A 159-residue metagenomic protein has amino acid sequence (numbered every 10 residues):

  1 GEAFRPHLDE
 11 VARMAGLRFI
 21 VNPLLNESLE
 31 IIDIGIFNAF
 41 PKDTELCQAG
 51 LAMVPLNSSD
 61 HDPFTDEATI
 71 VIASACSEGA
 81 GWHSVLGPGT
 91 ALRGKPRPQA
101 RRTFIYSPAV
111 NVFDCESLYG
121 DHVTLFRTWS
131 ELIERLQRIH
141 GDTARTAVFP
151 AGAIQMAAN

Functional and structural regions predicted by a protein language model:
G1-K42: Membrane-embedded hairpin module used as a gating/binding unit in multi-pass transport and secretion proteins
E2, E10, E27-E30, E45 (+3 more regions): Glutamate identity and glutamate-enriched acidic tracts
F40-A52: Short, glycine-rich nucleotide/cofactor-binding loops
A49-N159: C-terminal non-catalytic interaction/assembly regions of soluble proteins
